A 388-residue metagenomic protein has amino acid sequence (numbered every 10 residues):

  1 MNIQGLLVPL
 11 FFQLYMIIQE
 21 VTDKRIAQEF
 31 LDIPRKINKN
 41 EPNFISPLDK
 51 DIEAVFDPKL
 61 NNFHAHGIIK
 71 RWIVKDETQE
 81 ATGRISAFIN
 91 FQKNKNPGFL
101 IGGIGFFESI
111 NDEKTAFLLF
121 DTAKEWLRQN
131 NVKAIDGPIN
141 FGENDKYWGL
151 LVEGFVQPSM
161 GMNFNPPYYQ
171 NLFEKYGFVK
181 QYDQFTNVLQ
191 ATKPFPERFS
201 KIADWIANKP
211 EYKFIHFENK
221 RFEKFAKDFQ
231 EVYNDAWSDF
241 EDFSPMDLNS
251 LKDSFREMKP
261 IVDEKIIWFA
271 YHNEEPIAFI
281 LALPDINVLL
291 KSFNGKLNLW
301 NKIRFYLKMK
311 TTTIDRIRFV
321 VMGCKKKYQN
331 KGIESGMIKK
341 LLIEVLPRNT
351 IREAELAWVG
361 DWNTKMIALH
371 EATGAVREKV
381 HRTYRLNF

Functional and structural regions predicted by a protein language model:
L10-A27, L31-K36, F199-E223: Conserved N-terminal entry element of GNAT/NAT acetyltransferase domains
K24-I26, P47-K50, A54, H66-I73 (+7 more regions): Catalytic cores of nucleotide-enabled group-transfer and carboxylate-activating enzymes in metabolic and assembly-line
A27, A81, F91-N94, E143-D145 (+5 more regions): Flexible loop/turn segments at secondary-structure boundaries
P34-E77, I85-K95, H216, R221-G323: A conserved beta-strand-loop-helix scaffold within acyl/acetyltransferase catalytic domains
N94-G177, F293-T373: Acyl-donor binding region in acyl/amide transferases
N163-D242: Acyltransferase donor/substrate-recognition loop-hinge adjacent to the catalytic core
Y271-H272, I280-I286, V320-K326, L341 (+3 more regions): Active-site proximal loops enriched in glycine and acidic residues that flank catalytic Cys/His/Asp and coordinate
